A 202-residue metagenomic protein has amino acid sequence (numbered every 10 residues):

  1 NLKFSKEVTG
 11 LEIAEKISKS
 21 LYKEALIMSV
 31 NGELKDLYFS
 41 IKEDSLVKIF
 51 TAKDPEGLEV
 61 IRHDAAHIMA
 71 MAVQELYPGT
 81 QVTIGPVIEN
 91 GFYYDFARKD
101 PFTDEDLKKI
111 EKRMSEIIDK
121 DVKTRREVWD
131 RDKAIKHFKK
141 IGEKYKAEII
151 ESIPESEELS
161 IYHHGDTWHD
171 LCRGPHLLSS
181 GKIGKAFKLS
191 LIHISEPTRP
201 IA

Functional and structural regions predicted by a protein language model:
N1-V8: Short, contiguous acidic and Ser/Thr-rich linear segments
V8-S20: Short amphipathic, charge-patterned alpha-helical segments
A25-F39: Short acidic beta-strand-loop surface patches of small beta-rich interaction domains
D44-V47: Loop/turn positions that initiate beta-strands
D64-Q74, D166-K185: Conserved phosphate/anionic-ligand binding catalytic regions in large, soluble enzymes, centered on
P86-Y93: Short, conserved phosphate-binding/catalytic loop or strand-edge motifs used in phosphoryl-/nucleotidyl-transfer
D100-C172: Acidic low-complexity segments
I192-A202: Single conserved hydrophobic/aromatic residue that forms the stacking wall/gate of nucleotide- or nucleobase-binding
